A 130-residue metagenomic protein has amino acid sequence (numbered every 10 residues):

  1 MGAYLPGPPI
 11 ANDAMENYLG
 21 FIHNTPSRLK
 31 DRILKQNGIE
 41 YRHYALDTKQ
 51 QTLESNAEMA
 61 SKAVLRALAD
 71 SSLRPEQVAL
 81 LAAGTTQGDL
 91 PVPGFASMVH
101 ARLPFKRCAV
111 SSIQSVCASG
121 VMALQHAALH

Functional and structural regions predicted by a protein language model:
M1-A79, L103: Conserved "HGTGT" condensation-loop signature of ketosynthase/thiolase-family condensing enzymes that catalyze
K30, L34-A45, Q51-E54, T86-H130: Conserved catalytic cysteine-centered active-site region of acyl-thioester-dependent Claisen-condensing enzymes
A79-T86: Short glycine-rich or small-residue beta-strand-to-loop segments that form or flank ligand, phosphate, metal/Fe-S
